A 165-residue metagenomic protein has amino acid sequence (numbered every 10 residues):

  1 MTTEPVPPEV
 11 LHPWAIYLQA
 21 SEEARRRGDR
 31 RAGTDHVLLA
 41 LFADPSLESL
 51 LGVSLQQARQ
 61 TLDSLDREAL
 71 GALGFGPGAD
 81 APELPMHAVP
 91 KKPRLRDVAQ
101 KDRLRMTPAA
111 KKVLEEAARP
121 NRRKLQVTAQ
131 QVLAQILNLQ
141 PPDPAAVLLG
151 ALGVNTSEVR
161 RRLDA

Functional and structural regions predicted by a protein language model:
M1-A165: Histone-fold recognition with a strong bias for associated Lys/Arg-rich disordered tails
